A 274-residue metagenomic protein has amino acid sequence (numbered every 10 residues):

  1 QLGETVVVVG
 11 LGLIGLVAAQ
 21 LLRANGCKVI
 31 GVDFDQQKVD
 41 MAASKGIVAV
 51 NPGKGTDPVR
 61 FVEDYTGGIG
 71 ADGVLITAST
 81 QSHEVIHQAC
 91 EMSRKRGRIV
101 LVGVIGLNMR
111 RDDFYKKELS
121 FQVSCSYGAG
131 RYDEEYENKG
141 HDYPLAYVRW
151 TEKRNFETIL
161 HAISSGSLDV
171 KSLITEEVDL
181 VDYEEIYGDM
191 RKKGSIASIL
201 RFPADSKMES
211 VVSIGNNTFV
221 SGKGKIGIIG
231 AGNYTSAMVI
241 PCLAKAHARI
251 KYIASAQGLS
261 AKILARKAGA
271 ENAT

Functional and structural regions predicted by a protein language model:
Q1-G55, R60: Mid-domain Rossmann-like dinucleotide-binding core that forms the NAD(H)/NADP(H) cofactor-binding site
G10-G12, V104, A231-G232: Glycine-rich Rossmann-fold phosphate-binding loop(s) that bind the pyrophosphate of adenine dinucleotide cofactors
A24-K28, K95, K245-I250: Conserved S-adenosyl-L-methionine
D33-F34, C125, Y252-A256: Conserved acidic E/D residue at the C-terminus of a beta-strand in Rossmann-like folds
D40, D64, G68, G73-L75 (+6 more regions): C-terminal capping/lid region of NAD(P)-dependent oxidoreductase domains
V48-K54, I174-D182, N272-T274: Short acidic-hydrophobic, aromatic-tinged amphipathic segments that line or gate anion-handling sites
S82-T158, S206-S221, M238: Glycine-rich phosphate-binding loop and adjacent beta-alpha segment of Rossmann(oid) nucleotide-cofactor-binding
M208-A268: N-terminal Rossmann-like dinucleotide-binding module
